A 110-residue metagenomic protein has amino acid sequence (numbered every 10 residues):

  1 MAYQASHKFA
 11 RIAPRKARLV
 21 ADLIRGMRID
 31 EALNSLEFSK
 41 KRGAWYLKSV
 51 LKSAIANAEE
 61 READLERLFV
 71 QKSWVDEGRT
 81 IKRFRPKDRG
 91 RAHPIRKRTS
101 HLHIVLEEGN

Functional and structural regions predicted by a protein language model:
M1-I12, K16-N110: Structured, basic alpha/beta domains of bacterial-type, RNA-associated proteins
